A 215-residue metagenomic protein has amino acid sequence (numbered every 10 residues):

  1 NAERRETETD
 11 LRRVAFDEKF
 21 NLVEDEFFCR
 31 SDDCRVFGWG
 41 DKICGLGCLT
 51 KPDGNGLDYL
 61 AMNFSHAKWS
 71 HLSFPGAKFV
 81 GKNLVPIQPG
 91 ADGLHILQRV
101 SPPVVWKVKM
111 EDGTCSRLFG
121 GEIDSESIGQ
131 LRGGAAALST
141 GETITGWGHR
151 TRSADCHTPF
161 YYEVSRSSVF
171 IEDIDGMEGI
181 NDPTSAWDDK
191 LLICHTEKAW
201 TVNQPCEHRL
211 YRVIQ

Functional and structural regions predicted by a protein language model:
N1-Q215: Beta-propeller domains
